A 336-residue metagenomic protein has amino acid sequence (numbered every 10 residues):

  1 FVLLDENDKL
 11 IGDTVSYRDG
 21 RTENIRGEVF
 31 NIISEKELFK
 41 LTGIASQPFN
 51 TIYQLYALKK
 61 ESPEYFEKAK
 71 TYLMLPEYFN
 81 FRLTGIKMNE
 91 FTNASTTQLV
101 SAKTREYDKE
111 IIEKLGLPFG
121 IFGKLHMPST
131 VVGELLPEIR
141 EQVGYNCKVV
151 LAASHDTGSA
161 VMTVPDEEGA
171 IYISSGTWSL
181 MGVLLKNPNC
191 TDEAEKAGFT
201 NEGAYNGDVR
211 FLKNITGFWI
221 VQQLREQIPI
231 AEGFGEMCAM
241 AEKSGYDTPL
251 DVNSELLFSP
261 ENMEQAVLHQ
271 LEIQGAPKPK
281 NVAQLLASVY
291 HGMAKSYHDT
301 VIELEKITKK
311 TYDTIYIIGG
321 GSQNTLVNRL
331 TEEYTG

Functional and structural regions predicted by a protein language model:
F1-R18, T42-F49, N80-S101, K124-M127: Short beta-strand-loop/turn "lid" adjacent to the catalytic site in phosphate-handling enzymes
K9, E37, I121-K124, K148: Conserved beta-strand segments of alpha/beta enzyme cores
D13, T22-G27: A short, polar/charged loop-to-alpha-helix boundary motif
E23, F30-G43, P48-I86, L99-K109 (+3 more regions): Active-site core segments that coordinate phosphate-bearing ligands/cofactors across diverse enzyme families
K109, L115-S129: A conserved helix-loop-beta module that forms one wall/lid of the active-site cleft in ATP-utilizing catalytic domains
T130, G321-S322: Short, surface-exposed acidic/glycine-rich loop or hinge patches that mediate macromolecular interfaces
